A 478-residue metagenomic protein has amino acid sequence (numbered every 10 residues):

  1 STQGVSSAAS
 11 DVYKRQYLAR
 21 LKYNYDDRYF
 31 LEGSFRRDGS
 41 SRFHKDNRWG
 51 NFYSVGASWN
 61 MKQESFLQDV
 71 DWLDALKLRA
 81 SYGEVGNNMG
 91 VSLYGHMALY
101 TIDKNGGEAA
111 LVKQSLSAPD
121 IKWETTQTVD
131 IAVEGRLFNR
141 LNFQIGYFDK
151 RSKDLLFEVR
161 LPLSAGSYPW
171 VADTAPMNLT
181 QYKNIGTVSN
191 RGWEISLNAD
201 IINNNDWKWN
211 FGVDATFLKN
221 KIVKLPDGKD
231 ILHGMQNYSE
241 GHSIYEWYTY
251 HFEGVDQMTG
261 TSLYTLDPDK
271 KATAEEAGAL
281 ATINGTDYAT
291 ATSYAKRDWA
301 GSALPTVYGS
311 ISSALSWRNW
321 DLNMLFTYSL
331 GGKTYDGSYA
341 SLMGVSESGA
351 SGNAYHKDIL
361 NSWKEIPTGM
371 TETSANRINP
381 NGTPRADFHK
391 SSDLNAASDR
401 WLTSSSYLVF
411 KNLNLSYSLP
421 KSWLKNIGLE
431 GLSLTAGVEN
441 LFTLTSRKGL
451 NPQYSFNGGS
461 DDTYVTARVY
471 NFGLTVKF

Functional and structural regions predicted by a protein language model:
S1, S7-I244, D393, A397-F478: Extracellular/periplasmic, surface-exposed regions of secreted and cell-surface proteins
S40, G331-G428, L432: Extracytoplasmic gating/loop element in the C-terminal half of outer-membrane beta-barrel translocons and assembly
E158, P226-G228, F326-L342: Short acidic alpha-helical/loop segments enriched in Asp/Glu that coordinate divalent cations
D200-A303, T334, M343-I378: Conserved small-residue
Y294-A295, V307-Y308, W320, D393-D399: Short, flexible active-site loops
S302-G337: Glycine-rich, aromatic-lined ligand/substrate-binding cores of catalytic and carbohydrate-binding domains
